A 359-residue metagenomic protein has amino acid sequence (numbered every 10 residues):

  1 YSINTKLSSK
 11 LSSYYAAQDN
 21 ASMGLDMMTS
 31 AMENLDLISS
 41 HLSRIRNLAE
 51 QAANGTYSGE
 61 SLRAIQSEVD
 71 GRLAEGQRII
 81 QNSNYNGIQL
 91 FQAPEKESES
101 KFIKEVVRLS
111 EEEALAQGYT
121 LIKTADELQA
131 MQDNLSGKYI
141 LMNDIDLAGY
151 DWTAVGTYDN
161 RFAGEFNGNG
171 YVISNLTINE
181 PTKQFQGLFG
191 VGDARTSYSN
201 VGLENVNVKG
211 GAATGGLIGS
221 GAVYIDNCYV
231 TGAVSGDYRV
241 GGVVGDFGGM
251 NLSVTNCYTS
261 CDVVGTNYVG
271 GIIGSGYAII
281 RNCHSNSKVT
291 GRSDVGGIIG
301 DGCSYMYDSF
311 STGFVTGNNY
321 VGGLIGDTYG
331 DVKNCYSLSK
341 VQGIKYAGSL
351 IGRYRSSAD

Functional and structural regions predicted by a protein language model:
Y1-S9: Short amphipathic helix-turn modules centered on a small-residue break
I3, M23, M27, N34 (+10 more regions): Generic hydrophobic, aliphatic-rich segments that mediate packing or membrane embedding
N4, Q18-Q117: Amphipathic alpha-helical coiled-coil/heptad-repeat segments
S9-S12, A16: Juxtamembrane transmembrane-helix termini in multi-pass membrane transport proteins
A16, S30, L37, R44-N47 (+4 more regions): Generic beta-strand or strand-like secondary-structure segments
E105-D359: Surface-exposed repetitive/solenoidal architectures
